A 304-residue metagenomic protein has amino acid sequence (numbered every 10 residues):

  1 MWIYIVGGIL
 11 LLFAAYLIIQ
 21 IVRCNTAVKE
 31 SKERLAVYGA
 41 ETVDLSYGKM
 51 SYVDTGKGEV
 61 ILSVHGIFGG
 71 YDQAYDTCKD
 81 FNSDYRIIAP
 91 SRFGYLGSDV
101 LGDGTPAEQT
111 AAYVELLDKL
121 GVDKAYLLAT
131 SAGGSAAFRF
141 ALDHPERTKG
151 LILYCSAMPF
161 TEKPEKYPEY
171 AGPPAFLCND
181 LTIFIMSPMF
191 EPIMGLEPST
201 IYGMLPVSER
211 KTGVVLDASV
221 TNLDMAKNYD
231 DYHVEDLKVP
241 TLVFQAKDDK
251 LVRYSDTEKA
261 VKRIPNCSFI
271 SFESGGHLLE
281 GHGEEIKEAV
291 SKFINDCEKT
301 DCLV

Functional and structural regions predicted by a protein language model:
S51-G97: Conserved HGGG/HGGXW glycine-rich cap/lid loop of the alpha/beta-hydrolase fold
E108-A125: Conserved acidic catalytic loop of the alpha/beta-hydrolase fold
K124-E162: Conserved hydrolase catalytic core segment
L151-D180: Flexible "cap/lid" loop of the alpha/beta hydrolase fold
A171, L177-Y232: Alpha/beta-hydrolase
L237, V243-Q245, D249: Short beta-strand/loop motif that positions the catalytic acidic residue of the alpha/beta-hydrolase fold
K250-D256: Conserved alpha/beta-hydrolase "acid-adjacent" motif
C267-V304: Catalytic active-site module of serine/aspartate enzymes centered on a nucleophile-bearing elbow/loop
